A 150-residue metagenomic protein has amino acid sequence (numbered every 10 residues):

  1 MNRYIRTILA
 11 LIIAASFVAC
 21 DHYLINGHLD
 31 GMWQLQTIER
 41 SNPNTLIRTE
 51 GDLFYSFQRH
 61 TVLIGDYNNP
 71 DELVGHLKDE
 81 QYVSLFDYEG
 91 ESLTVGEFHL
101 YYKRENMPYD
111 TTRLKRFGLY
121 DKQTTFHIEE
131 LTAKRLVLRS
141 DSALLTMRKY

Functional and structural regions predicted by a protein language model:
M1-I8: Bacterial N-terminal signal peptides that target proteins for export
S16-A19: C-terminal motif of bacterial Sec signal peptides marking the signal peptidase cleavage site
D21-Y23: Bacterial signal peptide processing site
L29-G51: Post-signal peptide N-terminal segment of mature Sec-exported envelope proteins
D30-Q34, H60-V62, L131-V137: Short, hydrophobic/aromatic-rich segments at coil-to-beta transitions
I38-N44, H60-L131: Contiguous, well-ordered beta-strand patches that form the walls/edges of small beta-barrel/beta-sandwich domains
T125-T146: Short, exposed beta-strand-loop hairpins at the edges of beta-sheets in extracellular/periplasmic proteins
K149-Y150: Short, solvent-exposed mixed-charge patches
